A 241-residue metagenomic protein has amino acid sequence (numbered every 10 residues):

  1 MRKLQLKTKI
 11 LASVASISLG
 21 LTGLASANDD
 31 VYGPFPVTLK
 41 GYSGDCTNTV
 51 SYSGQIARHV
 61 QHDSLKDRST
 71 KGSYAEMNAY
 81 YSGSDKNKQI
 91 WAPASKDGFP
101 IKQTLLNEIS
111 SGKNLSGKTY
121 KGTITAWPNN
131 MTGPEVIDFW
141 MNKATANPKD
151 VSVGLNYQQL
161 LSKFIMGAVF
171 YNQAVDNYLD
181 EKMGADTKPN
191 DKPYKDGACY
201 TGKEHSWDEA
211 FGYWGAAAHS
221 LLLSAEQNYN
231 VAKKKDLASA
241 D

Functional and structural regions predicted by a protein language model:
M1-A27: Gram-negative bacterial Sec-dependent N-terminal signal peptides
N28-D241: Mature extracytoplasmic or organellar-lumen-exposed domains after removal of signal/transit peptides
